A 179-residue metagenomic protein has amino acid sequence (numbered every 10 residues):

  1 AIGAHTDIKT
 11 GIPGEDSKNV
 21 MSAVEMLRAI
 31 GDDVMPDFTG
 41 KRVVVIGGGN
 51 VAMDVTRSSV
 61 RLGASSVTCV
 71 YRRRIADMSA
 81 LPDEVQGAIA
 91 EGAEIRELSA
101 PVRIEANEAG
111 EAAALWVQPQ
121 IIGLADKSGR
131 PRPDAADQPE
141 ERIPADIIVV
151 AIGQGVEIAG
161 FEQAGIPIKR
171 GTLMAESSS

Functional and structural regions predicted by a protein language model:
A1-I2, V149: Hydrophobic beta-strand scaffold positions of dinucleotide-using enzymes
G3, G48, Y71-R74: Cofactor-binding loop segments of dinucleotide-utilizing enzymes, especially the Rossmann-like FAD- and NAD(P)+-binding
G3-T6, Q154-V156: Short glycine-rich anion-binding loops that position phosphate/pyrophosphate groups of nucleotides and phosphorylated
D16-G40, A125-S179: FAD-site-proximal beta/loop scaffold in flavoenzymes
M21, E94-R96, W116: General small-molecule cofactor/ligand-binding pocket signal
I30, T56-R103: Rossmann-like dinucleotide-binding cores of NAD(P)H-dependent redox enzymes
M35-A64: Rossmann-like NAD(P)H-binding beta-loop-alpha module
L98-E111, P119-L124: A conserved short coil-to-beta-strand element within the FAD-binding core of flavoproteins
